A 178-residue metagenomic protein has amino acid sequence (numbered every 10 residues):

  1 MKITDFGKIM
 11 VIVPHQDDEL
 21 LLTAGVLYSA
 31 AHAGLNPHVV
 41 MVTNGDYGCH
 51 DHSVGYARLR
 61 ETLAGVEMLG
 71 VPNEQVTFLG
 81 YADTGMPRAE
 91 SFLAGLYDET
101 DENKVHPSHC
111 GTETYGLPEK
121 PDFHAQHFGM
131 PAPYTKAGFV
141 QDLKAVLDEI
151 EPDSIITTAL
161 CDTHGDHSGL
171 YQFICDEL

Functional and structural regions predicted by a protein language model:
M1-E149, Q172-E177: Active-site rim/loop-helix segments in enzyme catalytic domains that contact anionic ligands
L143-D162, H167: Proline-aspartate-enriched helix->loop->beta-strand connector
